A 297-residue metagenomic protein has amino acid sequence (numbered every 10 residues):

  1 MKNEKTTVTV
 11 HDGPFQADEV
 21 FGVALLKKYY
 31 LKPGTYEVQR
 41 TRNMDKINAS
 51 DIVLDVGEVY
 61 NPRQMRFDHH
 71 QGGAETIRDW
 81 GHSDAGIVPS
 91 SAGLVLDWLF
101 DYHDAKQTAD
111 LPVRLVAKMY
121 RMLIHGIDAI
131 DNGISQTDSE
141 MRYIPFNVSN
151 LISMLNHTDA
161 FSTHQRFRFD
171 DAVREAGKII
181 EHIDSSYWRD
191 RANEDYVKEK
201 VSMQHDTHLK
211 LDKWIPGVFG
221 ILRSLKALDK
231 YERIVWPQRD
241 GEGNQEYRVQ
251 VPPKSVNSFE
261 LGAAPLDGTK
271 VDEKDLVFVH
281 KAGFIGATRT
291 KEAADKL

Functional and structural regions predicted by a protein language model:
M1-M154, G243-L297: Replace "Mg2+/Mn2+-dependent" with "divalent metal-dependent
M119-P216: Hydrophobic, aromatic-enriched interface-forming segments
H182-P265: Acidic/histidine-rich
